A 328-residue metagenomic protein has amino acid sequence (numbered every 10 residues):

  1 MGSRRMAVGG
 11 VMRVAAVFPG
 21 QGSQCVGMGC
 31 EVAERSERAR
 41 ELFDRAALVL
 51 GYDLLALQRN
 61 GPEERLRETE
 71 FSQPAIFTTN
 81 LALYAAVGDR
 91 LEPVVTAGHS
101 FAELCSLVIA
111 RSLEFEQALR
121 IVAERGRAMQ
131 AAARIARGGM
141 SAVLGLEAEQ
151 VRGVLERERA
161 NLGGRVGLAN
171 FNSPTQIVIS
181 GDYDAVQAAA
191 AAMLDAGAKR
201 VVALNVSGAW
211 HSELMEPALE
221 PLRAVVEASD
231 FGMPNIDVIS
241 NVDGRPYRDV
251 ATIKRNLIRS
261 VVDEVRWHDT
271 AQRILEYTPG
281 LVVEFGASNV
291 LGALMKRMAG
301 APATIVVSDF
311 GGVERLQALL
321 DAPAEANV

Functional and structural regions predicted by a protein language model:
A7-R152, L204, L281-R315, P323 (+1 more regions): FabD-like malonyl-/acyl-CoA
Q21-S23, L48-Y52, A110-D263: Alpha/beta catalytic cores of group-transfer enzymes, especially the acyltransferase/condensing modules of polyketide
N80, P221-S229, R248-V265, V282 (+3 more regions): Non-catalytic peripheral regions of patatin-like phospholipases
G88, L194, L275-T278: Non-catalytic positions within long, well-ordered alpha-helices that form the structural scaffold/packing of enzyme
I239, I258, A271-L275, G292 (+1 more regions): Generic hydrophobic alpha-helical scaffold/packing signal
A251, R255, Q272, N289-K296: A generic structural signal for well-ordered alpha-helical surface patches
D263-P279: A short, acidic, amphipathic alpha-helical segment used as a generic capping/interface helix at domain edges
